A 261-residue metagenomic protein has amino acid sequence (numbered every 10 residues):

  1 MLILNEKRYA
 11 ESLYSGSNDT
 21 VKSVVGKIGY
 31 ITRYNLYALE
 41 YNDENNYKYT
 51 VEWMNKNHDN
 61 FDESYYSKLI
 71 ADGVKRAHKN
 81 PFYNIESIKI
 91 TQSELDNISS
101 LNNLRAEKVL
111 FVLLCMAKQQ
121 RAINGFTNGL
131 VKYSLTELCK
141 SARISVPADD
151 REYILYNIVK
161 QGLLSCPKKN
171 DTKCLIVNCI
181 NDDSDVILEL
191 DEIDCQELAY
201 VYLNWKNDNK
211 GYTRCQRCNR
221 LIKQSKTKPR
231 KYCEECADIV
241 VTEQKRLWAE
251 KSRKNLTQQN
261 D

Functional and structural regions predicted by a protein language model:
M1-N102, K140-I144, R151-V201: Modules that initiate DNA replication and primer synthesis
V21-V24, N102, T127-L130, N207 (+3 more regions): Residue-level marker of regulatory loop/turn positions in helix-turn-helix DNA-binding domains and in histidine
Y66, D149-R151, K245, A249: Helix-turn-helix DNA-binding helix
S100-S141, L221: Short helix->loop/beta-hairpin flanking segments within DNA-binding domains
V109, L113, I158, L164 (+3 more regions): Hydrophobic beta-strand residues in large extracellular and virion-surface proteins
N128-L130, T172-C174, K228-R230: A generic structural signal for beta-strand entry/edge sites
N204-D261: BZIP DNA-binding basic region
